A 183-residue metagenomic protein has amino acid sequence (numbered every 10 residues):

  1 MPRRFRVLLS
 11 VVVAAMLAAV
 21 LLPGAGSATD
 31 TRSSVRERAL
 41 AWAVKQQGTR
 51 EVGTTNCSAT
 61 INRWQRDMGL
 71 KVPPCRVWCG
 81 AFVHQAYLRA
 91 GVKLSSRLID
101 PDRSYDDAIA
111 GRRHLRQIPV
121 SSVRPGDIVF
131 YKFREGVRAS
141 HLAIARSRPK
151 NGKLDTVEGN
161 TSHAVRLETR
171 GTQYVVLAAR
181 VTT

Functional and structural regions predicted by a protein language model:
M1, G48, L88, R134 (+1 more regions): Residue-level marker of positions within ordered structural domains that often coincide with functionally constrained
M1-R3, S33, L177: Short alpha-helical segments used as structural interaction elements across diverse proteins
P2-A28: Secretory targeting and sorting signals
V7-V12, R32, R36, G136: Generic alpha-helix initiation/capping and coil-helix boundary signal
T29-V92: N-terminal capping segments
V35, K93-H163: ...with weaker cross-activation on analogous glycine-rich loops/strands in unrelated enzymes
G152-T183: Active-site signature of cysteine proteases
